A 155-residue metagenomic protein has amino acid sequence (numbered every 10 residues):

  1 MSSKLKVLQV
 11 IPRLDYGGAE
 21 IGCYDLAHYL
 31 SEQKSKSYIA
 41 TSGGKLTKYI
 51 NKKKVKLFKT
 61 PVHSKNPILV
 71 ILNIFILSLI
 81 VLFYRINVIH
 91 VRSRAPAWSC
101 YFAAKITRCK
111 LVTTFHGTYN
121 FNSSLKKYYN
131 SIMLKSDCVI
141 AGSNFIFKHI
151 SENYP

Functional and structural regions predicted by a protein language model:
M1-P155: Membrane-interface segments of envelope glycosyltransferases acting on lipid-linked substrates or membrane lipids
